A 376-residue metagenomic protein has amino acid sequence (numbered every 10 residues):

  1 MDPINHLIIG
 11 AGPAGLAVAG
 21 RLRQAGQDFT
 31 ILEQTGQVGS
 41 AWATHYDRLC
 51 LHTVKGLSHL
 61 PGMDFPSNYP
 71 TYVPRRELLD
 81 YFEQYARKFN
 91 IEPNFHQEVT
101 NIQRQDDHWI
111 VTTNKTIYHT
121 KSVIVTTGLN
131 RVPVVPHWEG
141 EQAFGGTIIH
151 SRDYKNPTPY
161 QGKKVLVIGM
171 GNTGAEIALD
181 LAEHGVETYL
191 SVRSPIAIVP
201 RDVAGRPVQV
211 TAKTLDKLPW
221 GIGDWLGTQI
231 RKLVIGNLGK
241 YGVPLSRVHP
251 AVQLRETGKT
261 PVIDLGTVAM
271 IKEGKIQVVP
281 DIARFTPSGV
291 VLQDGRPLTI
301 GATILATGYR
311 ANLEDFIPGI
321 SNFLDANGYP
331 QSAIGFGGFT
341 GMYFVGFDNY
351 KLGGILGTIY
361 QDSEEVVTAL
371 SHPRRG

Functional and structural regions predicted by a protein language model:
D2-T35, G39-A41, P70-N172, E176-L179 (+3 more regions): Flavin (primarily FAD) cofactor-binding/catalytic cores of flavoenzymes
Q37-D64, K88, E92: Redox-cofactor-proximal catalytic regions of oxidoreductases
D64-P70: A short acidic, helix-capping loop that chelates divalent metal ions and anchors anionic groups
